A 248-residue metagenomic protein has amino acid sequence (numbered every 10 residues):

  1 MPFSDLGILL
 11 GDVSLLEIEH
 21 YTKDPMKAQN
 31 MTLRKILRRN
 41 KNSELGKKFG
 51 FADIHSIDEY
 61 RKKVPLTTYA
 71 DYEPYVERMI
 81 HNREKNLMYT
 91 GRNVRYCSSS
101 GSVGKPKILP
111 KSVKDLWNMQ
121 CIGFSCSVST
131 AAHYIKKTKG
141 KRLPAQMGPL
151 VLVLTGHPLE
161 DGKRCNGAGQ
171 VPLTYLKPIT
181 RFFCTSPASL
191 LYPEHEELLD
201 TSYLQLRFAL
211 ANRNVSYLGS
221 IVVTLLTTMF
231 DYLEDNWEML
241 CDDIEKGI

Functional and structural regions predicted by a protein language model:
M1-S98, G104-I248: Nucleotide 5′-phosphate-binding alpha/beta core
